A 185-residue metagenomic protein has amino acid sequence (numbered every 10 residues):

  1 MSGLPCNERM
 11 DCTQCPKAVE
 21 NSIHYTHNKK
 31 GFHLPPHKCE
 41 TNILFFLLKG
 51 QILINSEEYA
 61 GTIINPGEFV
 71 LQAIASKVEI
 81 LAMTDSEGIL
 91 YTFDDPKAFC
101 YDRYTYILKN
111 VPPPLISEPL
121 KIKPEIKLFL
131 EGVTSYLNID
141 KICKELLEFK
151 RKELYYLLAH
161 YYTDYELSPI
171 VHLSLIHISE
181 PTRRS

Functional and structural regions predicted by a protein language model:
M1-K17, N138-I142: A short, N-terminal "cap"/entry segment at the start of jelly-roll beta-barrel domains of the cupin/DSBH fold
P5, R9-D11, I63-V78, I122-S135: Short, charged N-terminal helix-start/capping segments
K17-N110: N-terminal regulatory/effector-sensing and dimerization cores that precede helix-turn-helix DNA-binding domains
R103-L157, Y161, Y165: Amphipathic alpha-helical segments enriched in hydrophobic/aromatic residues interleaved with Lys/Arg
I142, S168, R183: Conserved short-loop catalytic and cofactor-binding motifs
V171-H172: Non-catalytic accessory regions outside enzyme or core folds
H177-S185: Single conserved hydrophobic/aromatic residue that forms the stacking wall/gate of nucleotide- or nucleobase-binding
